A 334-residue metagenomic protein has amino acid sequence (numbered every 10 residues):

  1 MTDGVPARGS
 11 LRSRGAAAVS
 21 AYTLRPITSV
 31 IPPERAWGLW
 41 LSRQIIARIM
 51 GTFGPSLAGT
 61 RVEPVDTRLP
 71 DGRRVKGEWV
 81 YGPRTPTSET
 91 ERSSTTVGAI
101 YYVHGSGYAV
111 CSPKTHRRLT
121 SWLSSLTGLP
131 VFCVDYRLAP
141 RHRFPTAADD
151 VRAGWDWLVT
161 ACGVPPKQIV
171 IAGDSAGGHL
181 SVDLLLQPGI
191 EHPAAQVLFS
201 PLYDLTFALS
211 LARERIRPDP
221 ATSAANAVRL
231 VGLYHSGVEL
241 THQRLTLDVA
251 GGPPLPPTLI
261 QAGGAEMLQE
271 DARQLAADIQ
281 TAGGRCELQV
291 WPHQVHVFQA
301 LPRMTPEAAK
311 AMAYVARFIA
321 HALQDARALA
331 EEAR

Functional and structural regions predicted by a protein language model:
M1-R92, Q324-R334: A glycine/proline-hinged amphipathic helix-loop "lid/cap" segment that gates access to hydrophobic ligand pockets
G72-R334: Alpha/beta-hydrolase superfamily serine-hydrolase fold, recognizing
